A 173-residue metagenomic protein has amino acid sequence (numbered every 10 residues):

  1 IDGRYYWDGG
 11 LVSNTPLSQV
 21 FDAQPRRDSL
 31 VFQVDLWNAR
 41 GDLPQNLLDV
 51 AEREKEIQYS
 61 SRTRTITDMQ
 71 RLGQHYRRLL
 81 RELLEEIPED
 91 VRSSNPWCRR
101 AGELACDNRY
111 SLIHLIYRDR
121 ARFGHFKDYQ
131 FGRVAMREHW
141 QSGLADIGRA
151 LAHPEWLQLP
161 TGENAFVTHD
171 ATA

Functional and structural regions predicted by a protein language model:
D2-Y6, G10-A173: Non-catalytic peripheral regions of patatin-like phospholipases
